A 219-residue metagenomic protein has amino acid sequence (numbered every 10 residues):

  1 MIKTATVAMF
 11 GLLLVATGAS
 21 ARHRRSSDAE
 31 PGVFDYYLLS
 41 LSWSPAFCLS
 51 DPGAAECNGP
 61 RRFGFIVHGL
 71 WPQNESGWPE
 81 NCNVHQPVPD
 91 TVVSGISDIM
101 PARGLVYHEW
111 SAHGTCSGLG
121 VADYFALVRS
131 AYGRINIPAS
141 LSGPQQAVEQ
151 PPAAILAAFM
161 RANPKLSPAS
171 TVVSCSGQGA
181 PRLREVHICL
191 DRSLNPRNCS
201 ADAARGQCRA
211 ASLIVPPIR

Functional and structural regions predicted by a protein language model:
M1-V7: Bacterial N-terminal signal peptides that target proteins for export
A5, R22-S26, A154-F159: Generic detector of solvent-exposed, compositionally biased contiguous segments
A8-L14: Bacterial N-terminal signal peptides
A16-G18: N-terminal signal peptide c-region/cleavage motif recognized by signal peptidases
R22-C48: N-terminal module-boundary/linker segments of secreted carbohydrate-active enzymes
L38-S40, D51-R219: Domain-level detector of nuclease and nuclease-like folds in predominantly extracellular/periplasmic contexts
